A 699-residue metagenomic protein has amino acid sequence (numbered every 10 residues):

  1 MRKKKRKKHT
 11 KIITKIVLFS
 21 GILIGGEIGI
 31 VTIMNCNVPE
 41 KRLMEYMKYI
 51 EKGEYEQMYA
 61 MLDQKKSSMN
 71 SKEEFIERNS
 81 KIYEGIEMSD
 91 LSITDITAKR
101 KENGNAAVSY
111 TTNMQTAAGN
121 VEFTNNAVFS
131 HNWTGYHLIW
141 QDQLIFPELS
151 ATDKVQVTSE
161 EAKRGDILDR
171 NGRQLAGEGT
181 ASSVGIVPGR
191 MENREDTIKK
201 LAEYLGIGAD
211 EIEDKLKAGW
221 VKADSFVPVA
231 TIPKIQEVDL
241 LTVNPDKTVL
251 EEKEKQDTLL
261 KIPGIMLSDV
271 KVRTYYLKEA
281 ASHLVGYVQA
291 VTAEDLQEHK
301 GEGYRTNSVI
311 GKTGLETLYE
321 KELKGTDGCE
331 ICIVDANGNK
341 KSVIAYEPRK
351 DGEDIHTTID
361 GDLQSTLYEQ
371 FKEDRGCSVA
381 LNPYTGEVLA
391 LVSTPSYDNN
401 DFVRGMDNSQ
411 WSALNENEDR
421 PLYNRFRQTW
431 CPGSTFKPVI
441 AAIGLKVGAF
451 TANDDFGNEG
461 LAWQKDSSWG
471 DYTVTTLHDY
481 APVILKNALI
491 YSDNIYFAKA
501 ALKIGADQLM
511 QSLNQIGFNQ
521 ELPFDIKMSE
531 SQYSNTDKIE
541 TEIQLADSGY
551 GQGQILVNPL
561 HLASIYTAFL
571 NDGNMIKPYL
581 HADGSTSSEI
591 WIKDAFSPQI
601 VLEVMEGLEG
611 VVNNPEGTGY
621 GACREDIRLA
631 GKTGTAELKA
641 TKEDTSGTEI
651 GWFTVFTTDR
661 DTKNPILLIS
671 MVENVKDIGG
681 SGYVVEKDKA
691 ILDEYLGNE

Functional and structural regions predicted by a protein language model:
M1-I13: N-terminal Lys/Arg-rich, disordered targeting/topogenic segments
K15-V31: Hydrophobic membrane-insertion alpha-helices, especially the h-region of bacterial N-terminal signal peptides
I30-I33, M44-E45, M61-K66, N113-Q115 (+14 more regions): Second-shell loop/turn segments in exported
I33-S80: Core segments of small alpha/beta cavity-forming domains
K81-C377, Y397-P421, T429: Extracytoplasmic/periplasmic proteins that interact with beta-lactams or build/remodel peptidoglycan
V334-I344, Y384-S434, V439-S670, G680: Beta-lactam-recognizing serine transpeptidase/beta-lactamase-like catalytic domain environment
S378-P383: Short hydrophobic alpha-helical segments used for membrane anchoring or interfacial signaling
S587-S588, V685-E699: Short, gly/Ser/Thr-rich active-site loops of penicillin-recognizing serine hydrolases
